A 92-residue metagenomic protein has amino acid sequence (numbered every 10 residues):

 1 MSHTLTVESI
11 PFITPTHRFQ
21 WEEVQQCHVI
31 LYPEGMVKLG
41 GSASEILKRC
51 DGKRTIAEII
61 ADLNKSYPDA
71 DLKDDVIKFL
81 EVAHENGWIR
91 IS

Functional and structural regions predicted by a protein language model:
M1-K48: Acidic, low-complexity/disordered tracts enriched in E/D and polar residues
G35-S92: Long, charge-rich, low-complexity alpha-helical segments
